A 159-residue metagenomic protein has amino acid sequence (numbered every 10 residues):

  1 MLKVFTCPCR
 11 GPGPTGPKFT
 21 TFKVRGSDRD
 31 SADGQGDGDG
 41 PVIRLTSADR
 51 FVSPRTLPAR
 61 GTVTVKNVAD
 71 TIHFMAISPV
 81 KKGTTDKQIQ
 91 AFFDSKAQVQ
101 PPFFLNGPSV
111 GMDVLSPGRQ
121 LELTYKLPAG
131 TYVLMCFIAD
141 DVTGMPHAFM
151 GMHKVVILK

Functional and structural regions predicted by a protein language model:
M1-D30, L45, R55-P58, D70-M75 (+1 more regions): Extracellular/periplasmic metallocenter environments
G34-T62: N-terminal edge beta-strand
V65-A69: Asparagine-centered strand-capping/turn motif at beta-strand->loop junctions
F74-T84: Extended low-complexity, serine/threonine- and proline-enriched intrinsically disordered segments
K82-F93: Short aromatic-acidic-glycine turn motif
F93-V99: A detector of mature, structured extracytoplasmic domains
V99-S116: Extended, solvent-exposed segments with strong compositional bias
